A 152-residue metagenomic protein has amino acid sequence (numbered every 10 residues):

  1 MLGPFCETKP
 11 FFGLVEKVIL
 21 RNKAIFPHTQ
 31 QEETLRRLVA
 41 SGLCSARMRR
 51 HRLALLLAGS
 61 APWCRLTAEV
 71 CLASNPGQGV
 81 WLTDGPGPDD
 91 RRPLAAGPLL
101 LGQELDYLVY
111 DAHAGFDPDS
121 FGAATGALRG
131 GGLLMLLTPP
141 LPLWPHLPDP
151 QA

Functional and structural regions predicted by a protein language model:
M1-K23: Cationic, amphipathic, low-complexity segments that mediate targeting or membrane/lipid association
Q31-S74: Glycine-rich P-loop/Walker A and Walker A-like loops and their local beta1-loop-alpha1 context in P-loop NTPases
R36-G42, L82-L101: A short, well-structured beta->alpha microelement
L56, Y107-D111, M135: Structural motif
L57-A58, P76-D84, L136: Short, hydrophobic beta-strand segments that form beta-sheet elements in well-ordered domains
P86-G87, G115, P140-W144: Conserved nucleotide-binding/hydrolysis micro-motifs of P-loop NTPases
D89-A123: Conserved RecA-like ASCE ATPase "motif II neighborhood" in helicase/translocase motors
S120-A152: Replace "adjacent to P-loop NTPase cores in ATP/GTP-dependent enzymes" with "adjacent to NTP-binding cores
